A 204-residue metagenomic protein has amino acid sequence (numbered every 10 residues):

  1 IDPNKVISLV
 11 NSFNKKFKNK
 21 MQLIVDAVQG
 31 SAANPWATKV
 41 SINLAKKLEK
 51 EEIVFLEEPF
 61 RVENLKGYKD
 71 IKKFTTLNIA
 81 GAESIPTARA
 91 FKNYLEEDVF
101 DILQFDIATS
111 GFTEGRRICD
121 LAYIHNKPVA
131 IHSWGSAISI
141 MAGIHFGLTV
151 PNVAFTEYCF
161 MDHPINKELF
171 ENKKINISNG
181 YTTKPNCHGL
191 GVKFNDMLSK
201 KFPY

Functional and structural regions predicted by a protein language model:
I1-K69, F74-T75: Metal-dependent enolase-superfamily TIM-barrel catalytic cores that perform enediolate-based chemistry
K46, E52, E63-A80, I85-Y181 (+1 more regions): Shared catalytic-loop signature of beta/alpha-barrel
D196: Active-site and glycan-interaction determinants of carbohydrate-active enzymes
